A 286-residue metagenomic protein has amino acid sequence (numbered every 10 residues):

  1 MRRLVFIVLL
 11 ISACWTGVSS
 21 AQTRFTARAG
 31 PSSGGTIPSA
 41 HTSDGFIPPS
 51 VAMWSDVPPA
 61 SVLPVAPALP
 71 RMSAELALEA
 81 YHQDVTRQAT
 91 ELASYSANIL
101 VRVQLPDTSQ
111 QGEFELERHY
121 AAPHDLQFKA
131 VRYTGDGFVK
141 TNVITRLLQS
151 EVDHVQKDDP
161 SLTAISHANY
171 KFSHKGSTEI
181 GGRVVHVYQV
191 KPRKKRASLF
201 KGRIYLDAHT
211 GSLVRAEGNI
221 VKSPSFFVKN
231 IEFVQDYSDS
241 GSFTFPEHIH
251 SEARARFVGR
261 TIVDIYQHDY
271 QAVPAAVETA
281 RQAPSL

Functional and structural regions predicted by a protein language model:
M1-L4: Positively charged n-region of N-terminal signal peptides that target proteins for export
I7-W15: Bacterial N-terminal signal peptides
S19-T23: Boundary at the C-terminal end of the N-terminal hydrophobic targeting segment
R24-R28, F46-K201, A208-S212, K222-I231 (+3 more regions): Structured extracytoplasmic
S32-G45: Long, low-complexity repeat tracts used as extracellular stalks/passenger repeats and O-glycosylation platforms
G202-R203, G218: "Short basic amphipathic alpha-helical interaction patches in structured regions
A216, E247-S251: Beta-strand-dense domains in secreted/periplasmic systems and polymorphic toxin scaffolds
